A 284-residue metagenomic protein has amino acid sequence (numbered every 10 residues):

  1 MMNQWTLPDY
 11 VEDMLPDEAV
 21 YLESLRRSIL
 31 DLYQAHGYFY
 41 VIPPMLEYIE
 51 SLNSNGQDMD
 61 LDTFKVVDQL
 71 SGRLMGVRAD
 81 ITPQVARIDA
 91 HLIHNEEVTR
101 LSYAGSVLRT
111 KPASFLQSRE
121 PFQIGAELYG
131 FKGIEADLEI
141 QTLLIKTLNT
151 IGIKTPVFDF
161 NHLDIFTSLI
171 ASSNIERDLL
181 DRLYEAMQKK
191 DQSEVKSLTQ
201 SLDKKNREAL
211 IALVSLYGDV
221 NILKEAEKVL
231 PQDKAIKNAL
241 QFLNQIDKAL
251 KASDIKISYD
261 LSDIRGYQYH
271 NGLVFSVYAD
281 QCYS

Functional and structural regions predicted by a protein language model:
M1-E18: Auxiliary tRNA-acceptor-end handling modules of aminoacyl-tRNA synthetases
M1-T6, I170, I175, R182: Charged, compositionally biased N-terminal leader segments and the immediate start of the first structured element
E18-H36, E47-E50, G72, T82-N95 (+2 more regions): Positively charged, Gly/Ser-enriched RNA/tRNA-binding surfaces
V41-M75: Polyanion/phosphate-binding surface patch
D62-L70, N174-Q200: Acidic, His- and aromatic-enriched active-site or binding-groove loops in soluble protein domains that engage sugars
E120-I124, F158-S168: Short, conserved phosphate-binding/catalytic loop or strand-edge motifs used in phosphoryl-/nucleotidyl-transfer
T167-R177, Y269-F275: Short glycine/threonine-rich loop-to-helix capping motif typified by GTGT followed within a few residues by an Asp-Pro
